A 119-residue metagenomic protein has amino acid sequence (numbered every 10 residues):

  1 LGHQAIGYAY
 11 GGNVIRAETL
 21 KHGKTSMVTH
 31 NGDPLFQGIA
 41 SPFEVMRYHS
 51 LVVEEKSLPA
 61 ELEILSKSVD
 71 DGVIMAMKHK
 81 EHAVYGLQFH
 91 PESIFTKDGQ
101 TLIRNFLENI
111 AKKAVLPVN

Functional and structural regions predicted by a protein language model:
L1-G38, I103-N105: Cysteine-nucleophile active-site neighborhood
G12-N13, P42, K113: Secondary-structure boundary/capping positions in well-ordered alpha/beta enzyme cores
G23, K56, K97: Residues that form or flank phosphate/diphosphate-binding pockets in enzymes that use nucleotide phosphates
T25-M27, I74-A76, G86: Conserved hydrophobic/aromatic beta-strand scaffold that supports enzyme active sites
P34-H82: Catalytic beta-strand/loop cores that center a nucleophilic Ser/Cys/Thr and support acyl-enzyme chemistry
Y48-L51, F89-I94: Glycine-rich phosphate/pyrophosphate-binding beta-alpha loops
E81-P91: Short helix/strand-capping connector loops at secondary-structure junctions
I94-N119: Acyltransferase
